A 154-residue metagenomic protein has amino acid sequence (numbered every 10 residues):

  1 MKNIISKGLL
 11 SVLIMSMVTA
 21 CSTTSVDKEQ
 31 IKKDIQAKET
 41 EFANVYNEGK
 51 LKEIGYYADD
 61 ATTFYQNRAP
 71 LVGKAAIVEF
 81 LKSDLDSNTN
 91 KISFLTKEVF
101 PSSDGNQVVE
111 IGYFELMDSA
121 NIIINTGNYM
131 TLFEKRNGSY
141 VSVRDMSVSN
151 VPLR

Functional and structural regions predicted by a protein language model:
M1-E29: Bacterial Sec-dependent N-terminal signal peptides
C21-G55, T62-R154: A beta-strand edge to alpha-helix "cap/lid" segment located at domain peripheries
